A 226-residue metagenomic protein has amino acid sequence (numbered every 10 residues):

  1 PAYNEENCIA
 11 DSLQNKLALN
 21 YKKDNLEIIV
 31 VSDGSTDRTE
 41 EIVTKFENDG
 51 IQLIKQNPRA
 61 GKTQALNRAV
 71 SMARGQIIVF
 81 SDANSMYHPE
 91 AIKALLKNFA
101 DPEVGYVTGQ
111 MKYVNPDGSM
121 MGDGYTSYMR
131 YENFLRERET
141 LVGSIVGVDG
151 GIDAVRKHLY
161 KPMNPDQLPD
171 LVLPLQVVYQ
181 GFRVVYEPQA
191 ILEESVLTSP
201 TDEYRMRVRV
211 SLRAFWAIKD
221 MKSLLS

Functional and structural regions predicted by a protein language model:
E6, G34, S85-Y87, K112 (+2 more regions): A short, conserved beta-strand element in the Rossmann-like catalytic core that flanks the donor/metal-binding loop
N7-D11, T36-K45, E90: Acidic helix N-cap motif at the loop->helix transition within catalytic regions of sugar-transfer enzymes
Q14-N25: Short, acidic, metal-binding catalytic loop of nucleotide-sugar glycosyltransferases
N15, S32-E41, P58-A60, S85: A conserved acidic beta->alpha catalytic loop
R38, A83-N98: Acidic donor-binding/catalytic loop of UDP-sugar-dependent glycosyltransferases, especially processive GT2
Q56-A73, K93-A94, R130, G147 (+1 more regions): Glycine-rich, basic loop-to-helix element that forms the pyrophosphate-binding segment of sugar-nucleotide handling
I78: Short aromatic/hydrophobic "clamp" motif used to bind/position activated sugar donors
F99-E132, P165, P169-S226: Catalytic donor/gating beta->alpha subdomain of glycosyltransferases that bind UDP-sugars
